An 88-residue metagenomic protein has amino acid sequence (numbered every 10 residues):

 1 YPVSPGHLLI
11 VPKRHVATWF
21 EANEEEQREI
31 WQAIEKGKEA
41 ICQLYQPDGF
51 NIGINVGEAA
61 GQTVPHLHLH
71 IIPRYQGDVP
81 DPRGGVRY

Functional and structural regions predicted by a protein language model:
Y1-Y88: HIT superfamily nucleotide-processing domains
